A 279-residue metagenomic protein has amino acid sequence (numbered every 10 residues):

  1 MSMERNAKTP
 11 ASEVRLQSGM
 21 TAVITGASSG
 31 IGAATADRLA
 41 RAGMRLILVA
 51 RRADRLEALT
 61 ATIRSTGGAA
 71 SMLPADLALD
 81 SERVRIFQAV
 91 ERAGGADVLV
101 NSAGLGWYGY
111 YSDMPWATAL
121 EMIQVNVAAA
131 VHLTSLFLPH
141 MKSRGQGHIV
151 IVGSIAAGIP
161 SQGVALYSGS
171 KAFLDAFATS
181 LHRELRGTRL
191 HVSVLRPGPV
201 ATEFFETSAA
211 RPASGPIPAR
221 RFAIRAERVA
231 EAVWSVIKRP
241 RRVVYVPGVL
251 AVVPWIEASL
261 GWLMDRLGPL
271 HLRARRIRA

Functional and structural regions predicted by a protein language model:
S28-S29: Conserved glycine-rich cofactor-binding loop
M44-A58: Conserved glycine-rich Rossmann-like NAD(P)H-binding loop of the short-chain dehydrogenase/reductase
S102-W107: Conserved NAD(P)H cofactor-binding loop of Rossmann-fold oxidoreductase domains
Y110-Y111, T118-I123: Substrate-binding pocket helix/loop in short-chain dehydrogenase/reductase
T134, S170: Active-site helix of classical SDR
S154: Residue(s) in the substrate-gating loop at a strand-loop-helix junction that position the organic substrate next
E184-L250: SDR active-site lid
